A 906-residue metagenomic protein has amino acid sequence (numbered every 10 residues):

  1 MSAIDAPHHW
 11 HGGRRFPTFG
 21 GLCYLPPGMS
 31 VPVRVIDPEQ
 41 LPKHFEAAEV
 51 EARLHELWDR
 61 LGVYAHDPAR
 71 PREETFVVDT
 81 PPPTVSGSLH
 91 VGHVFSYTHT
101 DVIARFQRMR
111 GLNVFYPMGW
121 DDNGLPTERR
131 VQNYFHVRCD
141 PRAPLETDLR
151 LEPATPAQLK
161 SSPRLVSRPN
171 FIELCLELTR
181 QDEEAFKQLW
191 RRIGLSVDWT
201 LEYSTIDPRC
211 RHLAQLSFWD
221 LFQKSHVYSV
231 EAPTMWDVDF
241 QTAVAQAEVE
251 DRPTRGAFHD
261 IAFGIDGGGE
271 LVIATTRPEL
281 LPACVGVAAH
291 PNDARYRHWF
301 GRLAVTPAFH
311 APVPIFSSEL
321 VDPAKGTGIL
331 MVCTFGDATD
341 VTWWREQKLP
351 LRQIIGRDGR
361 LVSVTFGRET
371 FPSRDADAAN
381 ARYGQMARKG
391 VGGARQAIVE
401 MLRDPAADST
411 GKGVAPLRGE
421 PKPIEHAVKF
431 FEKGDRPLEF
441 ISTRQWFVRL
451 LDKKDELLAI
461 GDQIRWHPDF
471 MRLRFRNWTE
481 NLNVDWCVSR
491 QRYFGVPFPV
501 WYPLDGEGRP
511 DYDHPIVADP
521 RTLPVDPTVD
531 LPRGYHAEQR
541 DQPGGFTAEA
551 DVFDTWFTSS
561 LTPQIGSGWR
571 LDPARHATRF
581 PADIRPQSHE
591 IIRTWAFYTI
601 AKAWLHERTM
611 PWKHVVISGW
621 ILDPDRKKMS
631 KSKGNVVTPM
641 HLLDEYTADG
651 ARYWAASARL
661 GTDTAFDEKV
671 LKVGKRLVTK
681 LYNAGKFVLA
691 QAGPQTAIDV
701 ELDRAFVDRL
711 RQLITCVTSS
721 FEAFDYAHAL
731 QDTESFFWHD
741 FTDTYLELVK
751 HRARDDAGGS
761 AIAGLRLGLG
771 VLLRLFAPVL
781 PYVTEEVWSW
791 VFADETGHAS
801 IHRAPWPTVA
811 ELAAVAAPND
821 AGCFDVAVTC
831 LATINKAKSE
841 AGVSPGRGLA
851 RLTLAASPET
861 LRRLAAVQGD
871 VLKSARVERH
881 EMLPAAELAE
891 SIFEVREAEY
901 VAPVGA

Functional and structural regions predicted by a protein language model:
F16-F19, Y24: Aromatic (phenylalanine/tyrosine) cluster motif
C23-N292, F316, C333-E346, P350-E369 (+9 more regions): N-terminal, positively charged nucleic-acid-binding surface of large information/translation enzymes
L25-P26, P32, D260, L482-F557 (+3 more regions): Feature 926 captures the class I aminoacyl-tRNA synthetase adenylation module centered on the KMSKS loop
L41-P42, S162-L165, P169-L178, A324-A338 (+9 more regions): Extended, non-catalytic structural segments that build the interaction scaffolds of large macromolecular assemblies
R72-T80, V102, T155-S162, K187-G194 (+8 more regions): Active-site-adjacent bridging/hinge elements
G92-A104, L112, W120-D121, C210-L213 (+8 more regions): Structured ligand/cofactor/substrate-binding pocket environments in proteins
R105-N113, Y134-P144, Q188, R192-V197 (+21 more regions): Secondary-structure transition/capping motifs at alpha-helix termini and the adjoining loop/turn into the next element
